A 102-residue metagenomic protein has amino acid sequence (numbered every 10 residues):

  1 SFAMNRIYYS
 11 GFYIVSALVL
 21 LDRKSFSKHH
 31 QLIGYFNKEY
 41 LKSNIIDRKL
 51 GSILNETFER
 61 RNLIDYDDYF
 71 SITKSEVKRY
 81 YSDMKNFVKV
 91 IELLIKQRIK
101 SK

Functional and structural regions predicted by a protein language model:
S1-K102: Terminal alpha-helical segments
